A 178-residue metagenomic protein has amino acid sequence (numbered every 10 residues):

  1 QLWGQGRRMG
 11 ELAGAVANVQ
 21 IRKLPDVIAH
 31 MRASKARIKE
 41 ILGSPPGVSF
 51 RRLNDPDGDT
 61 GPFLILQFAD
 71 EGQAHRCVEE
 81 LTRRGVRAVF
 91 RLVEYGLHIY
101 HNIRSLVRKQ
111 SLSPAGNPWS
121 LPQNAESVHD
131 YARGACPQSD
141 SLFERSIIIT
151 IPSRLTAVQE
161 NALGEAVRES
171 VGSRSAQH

Functional and structural regions predicted by a protein language model:
Q1-H178: PLP-dependent aminotransferase class I/II
